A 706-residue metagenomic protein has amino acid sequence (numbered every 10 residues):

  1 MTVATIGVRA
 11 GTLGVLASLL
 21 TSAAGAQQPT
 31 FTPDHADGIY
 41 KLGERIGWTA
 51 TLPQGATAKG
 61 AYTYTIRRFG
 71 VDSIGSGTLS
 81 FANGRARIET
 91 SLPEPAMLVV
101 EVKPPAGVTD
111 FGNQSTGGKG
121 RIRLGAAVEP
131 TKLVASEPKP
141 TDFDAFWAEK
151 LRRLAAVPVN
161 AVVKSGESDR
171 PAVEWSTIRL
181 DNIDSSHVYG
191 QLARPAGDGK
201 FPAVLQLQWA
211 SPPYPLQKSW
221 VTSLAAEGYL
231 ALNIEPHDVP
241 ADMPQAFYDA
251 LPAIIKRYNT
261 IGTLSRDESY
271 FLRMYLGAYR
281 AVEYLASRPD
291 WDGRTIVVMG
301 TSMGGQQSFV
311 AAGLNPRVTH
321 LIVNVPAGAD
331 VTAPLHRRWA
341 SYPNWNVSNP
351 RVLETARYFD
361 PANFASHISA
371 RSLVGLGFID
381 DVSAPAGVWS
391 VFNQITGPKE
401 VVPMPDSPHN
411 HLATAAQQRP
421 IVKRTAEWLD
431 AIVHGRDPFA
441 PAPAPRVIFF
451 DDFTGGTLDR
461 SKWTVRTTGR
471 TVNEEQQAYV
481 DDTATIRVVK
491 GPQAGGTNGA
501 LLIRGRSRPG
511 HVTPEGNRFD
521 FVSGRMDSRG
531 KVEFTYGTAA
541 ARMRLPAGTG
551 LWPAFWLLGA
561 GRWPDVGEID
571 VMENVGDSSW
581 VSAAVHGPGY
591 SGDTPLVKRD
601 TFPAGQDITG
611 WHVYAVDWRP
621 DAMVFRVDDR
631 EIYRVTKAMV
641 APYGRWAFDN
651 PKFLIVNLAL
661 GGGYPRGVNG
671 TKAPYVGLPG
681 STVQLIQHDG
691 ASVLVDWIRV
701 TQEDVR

Functional and structural regions predicted by a protein language model:
D34, G38, A155-D198: N-terminal cap/lid segment of alpha/beta-hydrolase-fold proteins
K200-W209: Short beta-strand element of the alpha/beta-hydrolase
A210-L276, D330-S341: Cap/lid segment of the alpha/beta-hydrolase catalytic domain
R257-S302: Gly/Ser-rich "nucleophile elbow"/oxyanion-hole loop immediately N-terminal to the catalytic nucleophile in hydrolases
G305-R351, P403, A413: Hydrolase active-site cap/lid region
V347, S390-P441: C-terminal catalytic histidine-bearing segment of alpha/beta-hydrolase fold enzymes
I368, V374-L376: Short beta-strand/loop motif that positions the catalytic acidic residue of the alpha/beta-hydrolase fold
P441-R706: GH16 jelly-roll
